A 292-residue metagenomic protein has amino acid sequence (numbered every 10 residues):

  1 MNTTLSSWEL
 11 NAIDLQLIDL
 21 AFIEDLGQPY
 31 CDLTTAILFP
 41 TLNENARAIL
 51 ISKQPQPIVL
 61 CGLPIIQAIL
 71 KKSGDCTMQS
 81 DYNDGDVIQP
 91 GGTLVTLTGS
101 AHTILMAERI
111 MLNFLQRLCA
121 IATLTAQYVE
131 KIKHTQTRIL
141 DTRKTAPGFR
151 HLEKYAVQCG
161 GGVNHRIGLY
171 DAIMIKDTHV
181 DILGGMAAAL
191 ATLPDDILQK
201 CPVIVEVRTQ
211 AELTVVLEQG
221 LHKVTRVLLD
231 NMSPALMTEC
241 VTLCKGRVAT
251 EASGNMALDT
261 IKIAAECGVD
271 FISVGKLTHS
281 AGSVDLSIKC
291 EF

Functional and structural regions predicted by a protein language model:
N2-E218, R226, A235-L243, E251 (+2 more regions): Acidic/glycine-rich phosphate/pyrophosphate-binding loops and surrounding catalytic core that coordinate Mg2+
D230-N231, G254, K276-L277: Short secondary-structure boundary segments
V248: Active-site-adjacent loops and short helices of periplasmic peptidoglycan-processing enzymes
L258: Cys/His-rich Zn2+-binding cysteine-cluster or related metal-binding knuckle/ribbon modules and their
K276-F292: Short, charged, intrinsically disordered terminal tails
